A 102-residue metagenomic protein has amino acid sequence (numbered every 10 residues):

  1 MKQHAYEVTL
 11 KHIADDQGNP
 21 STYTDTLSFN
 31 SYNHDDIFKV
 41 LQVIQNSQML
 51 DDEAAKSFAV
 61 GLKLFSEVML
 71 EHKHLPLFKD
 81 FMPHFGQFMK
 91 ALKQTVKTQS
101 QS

Functional and structural regions predicted by a protein language model:
M1-D52, P76, D80-S102: N-terminal intrinsically disordered, cationic/polar leader segments that include organellar targeting peptides
D52-H84: Acidic, low-complexity intrinsically disordered segments
